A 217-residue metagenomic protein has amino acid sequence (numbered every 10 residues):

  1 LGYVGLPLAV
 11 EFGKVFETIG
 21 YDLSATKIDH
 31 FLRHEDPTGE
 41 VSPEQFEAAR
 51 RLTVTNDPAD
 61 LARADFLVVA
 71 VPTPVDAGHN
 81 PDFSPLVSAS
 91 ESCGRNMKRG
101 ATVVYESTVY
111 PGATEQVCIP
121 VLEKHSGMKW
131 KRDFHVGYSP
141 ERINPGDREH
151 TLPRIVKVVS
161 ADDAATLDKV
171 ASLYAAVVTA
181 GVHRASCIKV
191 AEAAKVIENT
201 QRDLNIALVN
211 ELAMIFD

Functional and structural regions predicted by a protein language model:
L1-D217: Structural/interface elements that position substrates and couple domains in central-metabolism enzymes
